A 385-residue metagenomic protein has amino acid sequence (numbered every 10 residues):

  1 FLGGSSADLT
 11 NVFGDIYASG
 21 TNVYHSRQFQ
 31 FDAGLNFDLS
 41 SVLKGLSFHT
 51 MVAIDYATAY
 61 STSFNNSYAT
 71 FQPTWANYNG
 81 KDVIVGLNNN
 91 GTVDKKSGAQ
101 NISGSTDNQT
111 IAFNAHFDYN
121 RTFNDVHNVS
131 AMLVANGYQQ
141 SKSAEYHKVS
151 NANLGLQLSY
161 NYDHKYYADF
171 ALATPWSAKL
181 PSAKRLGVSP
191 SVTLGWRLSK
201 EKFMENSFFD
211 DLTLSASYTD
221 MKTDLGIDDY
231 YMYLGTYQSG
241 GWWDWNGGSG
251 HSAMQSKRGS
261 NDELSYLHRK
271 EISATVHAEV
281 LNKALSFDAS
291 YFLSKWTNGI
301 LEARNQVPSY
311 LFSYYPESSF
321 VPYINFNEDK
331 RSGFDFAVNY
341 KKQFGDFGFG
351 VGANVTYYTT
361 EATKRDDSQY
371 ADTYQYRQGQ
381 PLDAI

Functional and structural regions predicted by a protein language model:
F1-N65, P73-Q380: Extracellular/periplasmic, surface-exposed regions of secreted and cell-surface proteins
